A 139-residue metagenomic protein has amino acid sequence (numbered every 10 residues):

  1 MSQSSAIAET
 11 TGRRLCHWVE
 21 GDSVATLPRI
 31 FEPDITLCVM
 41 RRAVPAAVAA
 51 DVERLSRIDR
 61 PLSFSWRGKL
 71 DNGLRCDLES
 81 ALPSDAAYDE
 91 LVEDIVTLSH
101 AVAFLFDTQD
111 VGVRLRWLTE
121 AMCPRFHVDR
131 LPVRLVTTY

Functional and structural regions predicted by a protein language model:
M1-A50: Generic N-terminal segment detector
D22-R29, S99-A103, R125: Intrinsically disordered, low-complexity boundary segments flanking structured domains
D34-L37, D110, P132-L135: Short, surface-exposed beta-edge/turn micro-motifs
C38-R41, G112-W117, T137: A structural signal for short, well-ordered beta-strand segments and their strand-loop junctions that often border
P45-R114: A glycine-rich, hydrophobic loop/mini-helix early in the fold
L98, W117-M122: Short acidic (Asp/Glu) patches
E120-Y139: Catalytic core of non-heme Fe(II) oxygenases with the double-stranded beta-helix
